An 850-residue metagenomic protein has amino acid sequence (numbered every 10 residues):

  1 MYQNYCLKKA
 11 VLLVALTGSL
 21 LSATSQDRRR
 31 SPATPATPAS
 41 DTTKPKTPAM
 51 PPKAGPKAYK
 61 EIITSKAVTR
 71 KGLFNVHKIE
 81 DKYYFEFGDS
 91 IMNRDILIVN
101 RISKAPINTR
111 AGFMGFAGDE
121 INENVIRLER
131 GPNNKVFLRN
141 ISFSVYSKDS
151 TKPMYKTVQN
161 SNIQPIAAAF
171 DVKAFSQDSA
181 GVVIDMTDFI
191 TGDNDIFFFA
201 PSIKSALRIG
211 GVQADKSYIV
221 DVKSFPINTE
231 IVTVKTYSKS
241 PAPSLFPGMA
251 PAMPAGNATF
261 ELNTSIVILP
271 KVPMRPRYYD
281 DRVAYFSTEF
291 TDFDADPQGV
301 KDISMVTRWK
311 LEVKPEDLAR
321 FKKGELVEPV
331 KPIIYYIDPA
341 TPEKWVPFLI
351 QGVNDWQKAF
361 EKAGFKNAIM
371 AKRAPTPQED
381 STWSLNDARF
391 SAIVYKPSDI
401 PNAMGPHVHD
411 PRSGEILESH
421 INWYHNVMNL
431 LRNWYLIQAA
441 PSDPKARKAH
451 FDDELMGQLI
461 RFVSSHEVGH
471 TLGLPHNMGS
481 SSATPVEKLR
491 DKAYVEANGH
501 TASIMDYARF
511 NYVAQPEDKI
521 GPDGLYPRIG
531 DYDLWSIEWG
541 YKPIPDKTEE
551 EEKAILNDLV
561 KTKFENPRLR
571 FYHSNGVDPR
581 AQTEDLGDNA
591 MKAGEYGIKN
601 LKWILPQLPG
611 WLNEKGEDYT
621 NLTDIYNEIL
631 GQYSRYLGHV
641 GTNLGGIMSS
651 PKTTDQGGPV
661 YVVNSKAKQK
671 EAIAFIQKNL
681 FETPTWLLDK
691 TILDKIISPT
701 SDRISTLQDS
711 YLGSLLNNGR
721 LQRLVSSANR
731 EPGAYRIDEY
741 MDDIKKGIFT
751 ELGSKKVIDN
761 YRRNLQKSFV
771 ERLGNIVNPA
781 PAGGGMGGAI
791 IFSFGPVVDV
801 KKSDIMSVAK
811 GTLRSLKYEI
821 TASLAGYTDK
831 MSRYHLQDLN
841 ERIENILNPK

Functional and structural regions predicted by a protein language model:
M1-R28: Bacterial Sec-dependent N-terminal signal peptides
R28-T341, A359, A363, A374-L430 (+5 more regions): Auxiliary tRNA-acceptor-end handling modules of aminoacyl-tRNA synthetases
T47, A54, R373-K396, Q458-Q515: The catalytic-center signature of Zn2+-dependent metalloproteases
M92, K344-A368: Zn2+-dependent metallopeptidase catalytic core
W345, L349-G352, M456, I460 (+2 more regions): Stable alpha-helical elements in mature extracytoplasmic
N354-F365, G469-H470, L474, F510 (+1 more regions): Sec-exported extracytoplasmic/periplasmic mature domains
M404, H409, E415-W423, S464-L472 (+3 more regions): Extended catalytic-interface subdomain
S481-K850: Conserved catalytic/binding loops enriched for acidic/polar residues
